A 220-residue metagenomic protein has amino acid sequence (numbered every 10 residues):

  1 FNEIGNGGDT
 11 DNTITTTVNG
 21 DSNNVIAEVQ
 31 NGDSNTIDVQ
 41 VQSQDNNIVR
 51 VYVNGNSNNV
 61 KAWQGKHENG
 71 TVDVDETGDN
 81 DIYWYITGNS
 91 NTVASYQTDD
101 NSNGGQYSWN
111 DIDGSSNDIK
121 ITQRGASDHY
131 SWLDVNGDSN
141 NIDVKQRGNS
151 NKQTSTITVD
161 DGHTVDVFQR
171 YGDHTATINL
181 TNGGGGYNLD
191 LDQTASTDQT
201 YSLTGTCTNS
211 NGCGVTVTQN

Functional and structural regions predicted by a protein language model:
F1-N220: Low-complexity repeat regions of mature extracellularly deployed or surface/particle-associated proteins
